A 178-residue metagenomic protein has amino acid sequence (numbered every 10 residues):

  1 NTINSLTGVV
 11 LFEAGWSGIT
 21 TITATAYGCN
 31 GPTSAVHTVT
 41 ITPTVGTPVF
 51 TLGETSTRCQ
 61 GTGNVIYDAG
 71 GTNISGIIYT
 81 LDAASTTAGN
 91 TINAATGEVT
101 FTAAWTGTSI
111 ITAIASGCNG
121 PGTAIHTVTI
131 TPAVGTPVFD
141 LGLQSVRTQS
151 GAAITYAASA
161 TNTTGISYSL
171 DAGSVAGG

Functional and structural regions predicted by a protein language model:
N1-T7, I78-V99, V138, I166-G178: Low-complexity "stalk/linker" and mucin-like segments enriched in Ser/Thr/Pro/Ala/Gly
G8-G18, E98-G107: Extracellular/luminal low-complexity segments enriched in Ser/Thr/Pro
G18-G28, G107-G117: A short beta-strand micro-motif common to beta-rich folds, especially ectodomain repeats
Y27-S34, S116-A124: Short, exposed coil/turn segments at beta-strand boundaries within extracellular/luminal domains
T38-P43, V128-P132: Interdomain boundary/hinge segments at the C-termini of tandem beta-sandwich modules
T44-G53, A133-G142: Proline-enriched interdomain boundary motifs that mark the N-terminal boundary and often initiate the first structured
V45, G71-I77, A160-I166: Short proline/glycine-enriched turn/loop motifs at strand-loop junctions of beta-rich domains
T62-G71, S150-A160: A short beta-strand segment in extracellular, disulfide-stabilized domains
